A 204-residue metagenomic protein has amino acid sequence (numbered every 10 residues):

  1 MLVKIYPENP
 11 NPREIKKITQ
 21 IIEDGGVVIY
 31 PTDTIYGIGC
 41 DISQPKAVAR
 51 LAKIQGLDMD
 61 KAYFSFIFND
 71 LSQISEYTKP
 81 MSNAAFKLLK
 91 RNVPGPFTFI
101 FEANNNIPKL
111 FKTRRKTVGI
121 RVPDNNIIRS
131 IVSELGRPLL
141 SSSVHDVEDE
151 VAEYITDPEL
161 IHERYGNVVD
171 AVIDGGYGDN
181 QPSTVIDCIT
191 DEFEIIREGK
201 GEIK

Functional and structural regions predicted by a protein language model:
M1-K204: Active-site-adjacent structural elements in enzyme catalytic cores
